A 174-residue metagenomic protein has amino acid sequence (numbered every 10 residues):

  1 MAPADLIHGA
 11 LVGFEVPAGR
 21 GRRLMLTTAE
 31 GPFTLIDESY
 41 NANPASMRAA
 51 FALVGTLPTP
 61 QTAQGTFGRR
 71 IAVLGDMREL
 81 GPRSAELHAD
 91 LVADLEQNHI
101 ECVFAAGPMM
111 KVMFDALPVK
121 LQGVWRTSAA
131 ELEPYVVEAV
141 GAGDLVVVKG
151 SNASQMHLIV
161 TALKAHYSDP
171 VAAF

Functional and structural regions predicted by a protein language model:
M1-F174: ATP-dependent carboxylate-amine ligase
